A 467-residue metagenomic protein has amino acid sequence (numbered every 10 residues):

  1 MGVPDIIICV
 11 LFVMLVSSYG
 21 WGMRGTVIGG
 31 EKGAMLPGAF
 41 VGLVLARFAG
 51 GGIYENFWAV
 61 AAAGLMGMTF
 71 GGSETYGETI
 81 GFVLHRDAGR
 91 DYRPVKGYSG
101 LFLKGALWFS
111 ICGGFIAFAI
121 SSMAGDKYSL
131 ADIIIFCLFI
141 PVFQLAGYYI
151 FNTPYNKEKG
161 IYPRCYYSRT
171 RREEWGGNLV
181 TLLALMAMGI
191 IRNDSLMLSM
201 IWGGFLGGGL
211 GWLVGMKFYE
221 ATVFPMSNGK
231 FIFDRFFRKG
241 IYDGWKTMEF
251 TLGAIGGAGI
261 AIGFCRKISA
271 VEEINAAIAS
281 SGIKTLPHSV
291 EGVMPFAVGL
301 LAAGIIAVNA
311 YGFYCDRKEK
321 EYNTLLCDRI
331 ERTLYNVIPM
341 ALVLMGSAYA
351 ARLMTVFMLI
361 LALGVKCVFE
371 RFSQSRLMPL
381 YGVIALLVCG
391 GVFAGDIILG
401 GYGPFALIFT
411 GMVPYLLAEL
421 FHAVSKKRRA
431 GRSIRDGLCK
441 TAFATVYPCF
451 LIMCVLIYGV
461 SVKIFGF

Functional and structural regions predicted by a protein language model:
M1-L11, S289-A297, D436-Y447: N-terminal membrane topogenic signal
M1-T75, Y98, F102-D126, P448-V462: N-terminal signal-anchor module of multipass membrane proteins
L11-M14, L36-L45, L103-A119, G176-M188 (+7 more regions): Hydrophobic cores of alpha-helical transmembrane segments in multi-pass inner/ER membrane proteins, independent
V13-W21, G42-L43, R47, M68-I80 (+7 more regions): Transmembrane alpha-helical segments of multi-pass membrane transport proteins and ion-pumping complexes
F82-N193, R329, Y349-V413: Membrane-proximal helix-loop-helix units in multi-pass membrane proteins
K127, E272-V293, K318-C327, K426-A442: Membrane-interfacial, low-structure loops and terminal tails that flank and connect transmembrane helices in multi-pass
G207, G211-F313: Long, internal scaffold/assembly segments composed of regular secondary structure
I255-I260, A297-G304, K440-V460: Final/C-terminal transmembrane alpha-helix of multipass membrane proteins
